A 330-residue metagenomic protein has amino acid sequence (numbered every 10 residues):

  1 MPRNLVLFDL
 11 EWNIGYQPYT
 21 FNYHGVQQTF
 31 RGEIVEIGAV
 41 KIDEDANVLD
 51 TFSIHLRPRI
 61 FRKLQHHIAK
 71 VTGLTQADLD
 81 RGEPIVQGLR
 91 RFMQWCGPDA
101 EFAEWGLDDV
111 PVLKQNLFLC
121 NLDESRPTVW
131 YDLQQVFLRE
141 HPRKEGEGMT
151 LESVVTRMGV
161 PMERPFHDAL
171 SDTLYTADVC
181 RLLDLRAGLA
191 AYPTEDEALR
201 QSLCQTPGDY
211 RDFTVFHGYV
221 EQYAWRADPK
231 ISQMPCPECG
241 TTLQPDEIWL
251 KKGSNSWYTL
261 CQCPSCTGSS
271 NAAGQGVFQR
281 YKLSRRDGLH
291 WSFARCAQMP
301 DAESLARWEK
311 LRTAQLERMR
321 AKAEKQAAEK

Functional and structural regions predicted by a protein language model:
P2-P111, A272-A314: Conserved non-catalytic scaffold segment of RNase H-like nuclease domains
P18, D80, T128, P165-F166 (+1 more regions): Short loop/turn and capping residues at structural boundaries
V26, T75, L79, A100 (+4 more regions): A general structural-boundary detector
R31-I37, K41-T72, M93-Y219, L283-D287: Metal-dependent phosphoesterase core characteristic of DEDDh/y 3'-5' exonuclease domains
L182-K330: Acidic two-metal-ion nuclease catalytic site recognized across multiple nuclease folds, prominently DnaQ/RNase D-T
